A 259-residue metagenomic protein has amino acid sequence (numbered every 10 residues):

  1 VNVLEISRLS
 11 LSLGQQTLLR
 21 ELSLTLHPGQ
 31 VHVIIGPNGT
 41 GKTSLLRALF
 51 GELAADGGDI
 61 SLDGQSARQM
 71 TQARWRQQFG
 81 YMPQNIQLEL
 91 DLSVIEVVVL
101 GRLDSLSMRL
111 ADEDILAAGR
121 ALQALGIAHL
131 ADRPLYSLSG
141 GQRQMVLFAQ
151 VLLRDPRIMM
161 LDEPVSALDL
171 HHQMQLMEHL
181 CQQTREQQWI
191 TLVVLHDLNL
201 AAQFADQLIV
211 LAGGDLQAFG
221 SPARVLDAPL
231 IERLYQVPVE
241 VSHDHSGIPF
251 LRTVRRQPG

Functional and structural regions predicted by a protein language model:
I35-P37: The feature captures the beta-strand-to-loop junction immediately N-terminal to the Walker
F50: Helix-to-loop junction immediately C-terminal to a conserved catalytic motif
A55-S66, W75: Conserved ABC transporter NBD signature motif
V99, D112-L130, D155: Conserved ABC ATPase "signature" region
P134-L138, Q142: Conserved ABC ATPase signature
M159-E163: Catalytic Walker B motif of ABC-type/P-loop ATPase nucleotide-binding domains
L234-G259: ABC ATPase nucleotide-binding domains
